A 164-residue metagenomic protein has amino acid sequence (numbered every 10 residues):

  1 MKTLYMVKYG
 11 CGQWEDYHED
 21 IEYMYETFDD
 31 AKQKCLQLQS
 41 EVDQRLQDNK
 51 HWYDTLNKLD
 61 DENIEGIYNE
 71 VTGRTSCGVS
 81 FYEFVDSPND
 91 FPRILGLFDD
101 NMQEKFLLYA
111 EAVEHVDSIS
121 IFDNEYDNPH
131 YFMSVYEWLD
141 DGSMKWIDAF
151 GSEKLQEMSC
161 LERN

Functional and structural regions predicted by a protein language model:
T3-G12: A short beta-strand micro-motif
Y5, D29, R74-C77: Serine/threonine-rich, low-complexity intrinsically disordered segments
W14-D16, C77: Short glycine-rich, basic-tinged beta-strand/loop micro-motifs
D16-Q33: A short, exposed loop/beta-hairpin motif centered on an aromatic-Gly-Thr core
Q37-N164: Short, mixed-charge low-complexity intrinsically disordered segments
